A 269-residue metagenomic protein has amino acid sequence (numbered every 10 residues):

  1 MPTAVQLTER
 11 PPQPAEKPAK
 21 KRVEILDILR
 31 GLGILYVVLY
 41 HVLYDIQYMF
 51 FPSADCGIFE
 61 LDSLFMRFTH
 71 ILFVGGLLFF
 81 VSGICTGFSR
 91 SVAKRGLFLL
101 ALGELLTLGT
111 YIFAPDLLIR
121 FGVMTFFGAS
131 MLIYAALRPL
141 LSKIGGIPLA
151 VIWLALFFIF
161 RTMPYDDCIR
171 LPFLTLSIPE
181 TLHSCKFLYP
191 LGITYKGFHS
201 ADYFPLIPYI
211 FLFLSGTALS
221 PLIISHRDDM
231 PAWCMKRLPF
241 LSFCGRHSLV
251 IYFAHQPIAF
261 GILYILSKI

Functional and structural regions predicted by a protein language model:
M1-I269: Alpha-helical transmembrane segments and their immediate juxtamembrane cytosolic regions
